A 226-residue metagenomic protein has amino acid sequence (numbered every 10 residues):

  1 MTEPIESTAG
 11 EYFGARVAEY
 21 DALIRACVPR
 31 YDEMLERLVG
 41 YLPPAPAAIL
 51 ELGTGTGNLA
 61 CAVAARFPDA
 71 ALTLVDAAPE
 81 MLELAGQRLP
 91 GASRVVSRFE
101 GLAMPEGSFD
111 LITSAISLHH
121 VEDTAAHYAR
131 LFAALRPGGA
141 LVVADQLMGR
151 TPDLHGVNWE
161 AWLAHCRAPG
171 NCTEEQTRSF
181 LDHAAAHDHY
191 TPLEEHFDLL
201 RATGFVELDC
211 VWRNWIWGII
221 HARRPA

Functional and structural regions predicted by a protein language model:
M1-P44, N58-A62: Conserved class I S-adenosyl-L-methionine
L50-L52, T56-L102: Class I SAM-dependent methyltransferase SAM/SAH-binding core
M104-L111: A short acidic, Gly/Pro-enriched loop at the edge of an enzyme's catalytic core that lines a small-molecule cofactor
I116-S117: Short catalytic micro-motifs in class I SAM-dependent methyltransferases
A126-P137: A short glycine-rich, Lys/Arg-flanked "PGG" loop and its adjoining helix->strand segment in the class I
L141-V142, E207: A short hydrophobic/small-residue beta-strand
A144-A202: C-terminal alpha-helical "lid/dimerization" subdomain adjacent to the S-adenosyl-L-methionine
T203-A226: Core SAM-dependent methyltransferase catalytic element
